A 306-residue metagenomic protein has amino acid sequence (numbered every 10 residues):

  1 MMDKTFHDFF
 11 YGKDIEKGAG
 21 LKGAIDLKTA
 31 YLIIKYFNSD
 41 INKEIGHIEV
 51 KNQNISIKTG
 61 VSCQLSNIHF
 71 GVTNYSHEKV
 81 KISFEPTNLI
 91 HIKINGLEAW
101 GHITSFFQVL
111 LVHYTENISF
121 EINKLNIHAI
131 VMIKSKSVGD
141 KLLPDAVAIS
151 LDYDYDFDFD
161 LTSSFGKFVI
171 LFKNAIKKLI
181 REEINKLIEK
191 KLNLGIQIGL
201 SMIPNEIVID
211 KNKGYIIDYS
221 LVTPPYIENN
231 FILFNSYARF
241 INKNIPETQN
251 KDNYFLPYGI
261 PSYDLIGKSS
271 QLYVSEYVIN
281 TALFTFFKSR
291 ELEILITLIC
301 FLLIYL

Functional and structural regions predicted by a protein language model:
M1-H102, D152-L306: Extended, low-charge, aliphatic-rich alpha-helical segments
S83, I127-S137: Extended lipid/amphipathic-ligand handling interfaces
F107-V109: Short, surface-exposed beta-strand-loop junctions and turns on beta-sheet-rich folds
L111-H128: Amphipathic hydrophobic-ligand
L125, I130, L302-L306: Eukaryote-specific, cytoplasm-facing alpha-helical/coiled-coil scaffolding segments in long proteins
K134-D156, L233-S236: Short, well-ordered strand-loop elements centered on a beta-strand within folded domains, enriched for acidic residues
